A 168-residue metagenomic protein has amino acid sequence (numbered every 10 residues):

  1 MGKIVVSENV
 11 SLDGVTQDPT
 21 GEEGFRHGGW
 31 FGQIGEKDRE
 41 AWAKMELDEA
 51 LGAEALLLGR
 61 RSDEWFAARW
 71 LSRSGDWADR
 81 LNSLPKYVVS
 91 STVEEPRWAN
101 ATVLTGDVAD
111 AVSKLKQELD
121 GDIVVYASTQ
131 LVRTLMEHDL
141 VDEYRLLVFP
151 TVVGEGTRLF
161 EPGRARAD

Functional and structural regions predicted by a protein language model:
M1-D168: Enzymes that bind and transform nitrogen-containing heteroaromatic metabolites
